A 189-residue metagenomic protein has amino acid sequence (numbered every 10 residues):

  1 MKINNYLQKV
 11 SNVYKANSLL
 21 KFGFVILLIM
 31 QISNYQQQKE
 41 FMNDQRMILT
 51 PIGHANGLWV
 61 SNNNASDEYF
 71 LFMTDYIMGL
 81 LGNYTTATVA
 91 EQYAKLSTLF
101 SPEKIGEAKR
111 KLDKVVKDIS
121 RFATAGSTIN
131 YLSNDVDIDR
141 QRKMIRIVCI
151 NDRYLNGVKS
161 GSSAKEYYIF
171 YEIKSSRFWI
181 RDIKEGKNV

Functional and structural regions predicted by a protein language model:
K2-V25, Q31-E68, G82, A87-V189: Structured, amphipathic secondary-structure segments that form assembly/contact surfaces in multi-subunit
M73-Y84: Solvent-exposed, amphipathic alpha-helical segments
